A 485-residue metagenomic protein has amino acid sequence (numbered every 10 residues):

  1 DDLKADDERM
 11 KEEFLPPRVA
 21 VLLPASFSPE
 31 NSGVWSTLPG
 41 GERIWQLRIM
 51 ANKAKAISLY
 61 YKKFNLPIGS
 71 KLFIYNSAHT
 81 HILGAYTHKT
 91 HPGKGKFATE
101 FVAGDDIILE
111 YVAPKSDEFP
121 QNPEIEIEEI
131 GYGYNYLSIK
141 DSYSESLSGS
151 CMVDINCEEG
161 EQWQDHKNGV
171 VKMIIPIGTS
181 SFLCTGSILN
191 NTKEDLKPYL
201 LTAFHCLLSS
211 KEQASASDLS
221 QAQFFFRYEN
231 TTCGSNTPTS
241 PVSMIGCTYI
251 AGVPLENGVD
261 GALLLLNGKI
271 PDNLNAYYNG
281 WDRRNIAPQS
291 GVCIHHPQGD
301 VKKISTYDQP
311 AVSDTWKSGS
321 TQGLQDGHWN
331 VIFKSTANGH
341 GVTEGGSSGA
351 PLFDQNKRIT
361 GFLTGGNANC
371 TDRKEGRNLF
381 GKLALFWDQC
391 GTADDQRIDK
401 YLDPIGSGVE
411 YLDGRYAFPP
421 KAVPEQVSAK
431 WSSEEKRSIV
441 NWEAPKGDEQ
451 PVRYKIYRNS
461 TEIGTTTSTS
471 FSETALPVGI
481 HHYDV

Functional and structural regions predicted by a protein language model:
L66-T80: Short, surface-exposed beta-strand/strand-loop-strand elements in extracellular ectodomains
L72, A222, Y454-I456: Short beta-strand elements bearing conserved aromatic residues within extracellular beta-rich modules
V102-V331: Serine endopeptidase catalytic core focused on the charge-relay Asp
S187-P198, H340-L363: Catalytic nucleophile loop of clan PA
L200, A214-D218, G234-G246, A251-L255 (+1 more regions): C-terminal subregion of chymotrypsin/trypsin-like serine protease catalytic domains
R415-E449, P477-V478: Pro/Thr/Ser/Gly-rich low-complexity, intrinsically disordered linker/stalk tracts
P445-N459: Solvent-exposed loop/turn segments flanking beta-strands in beta-repeat/beta-sandwich domains
E473-V485: Beta-strand-rich modules
